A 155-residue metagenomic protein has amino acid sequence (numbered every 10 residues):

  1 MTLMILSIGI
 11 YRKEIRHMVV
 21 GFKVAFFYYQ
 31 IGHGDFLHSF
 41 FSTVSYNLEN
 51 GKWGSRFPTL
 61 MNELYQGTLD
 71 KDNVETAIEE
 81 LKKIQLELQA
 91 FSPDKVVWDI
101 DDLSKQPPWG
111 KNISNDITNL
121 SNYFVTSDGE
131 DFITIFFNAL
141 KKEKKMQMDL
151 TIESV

Functional and structural regions predicted by a protein language model:
T2-N138, K142-V155: Acidic (Asp/Glu-rich) sequence patches and key acidic residues that form negatively charged surfaces used
